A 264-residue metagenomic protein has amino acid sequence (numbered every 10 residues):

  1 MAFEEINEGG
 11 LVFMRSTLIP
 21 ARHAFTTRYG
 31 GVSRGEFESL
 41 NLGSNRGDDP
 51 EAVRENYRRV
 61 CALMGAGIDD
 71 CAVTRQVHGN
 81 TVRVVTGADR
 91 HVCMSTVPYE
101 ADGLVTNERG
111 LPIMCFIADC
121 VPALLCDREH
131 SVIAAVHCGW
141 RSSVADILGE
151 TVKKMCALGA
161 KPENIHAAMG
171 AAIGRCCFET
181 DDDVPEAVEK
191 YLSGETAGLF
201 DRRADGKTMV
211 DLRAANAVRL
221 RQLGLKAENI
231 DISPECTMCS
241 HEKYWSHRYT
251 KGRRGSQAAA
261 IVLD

Functional and structural regions predicted by a protein language model:
M1-D264: Active-site microenvironment for binding and transforming phosphate-containing groups
